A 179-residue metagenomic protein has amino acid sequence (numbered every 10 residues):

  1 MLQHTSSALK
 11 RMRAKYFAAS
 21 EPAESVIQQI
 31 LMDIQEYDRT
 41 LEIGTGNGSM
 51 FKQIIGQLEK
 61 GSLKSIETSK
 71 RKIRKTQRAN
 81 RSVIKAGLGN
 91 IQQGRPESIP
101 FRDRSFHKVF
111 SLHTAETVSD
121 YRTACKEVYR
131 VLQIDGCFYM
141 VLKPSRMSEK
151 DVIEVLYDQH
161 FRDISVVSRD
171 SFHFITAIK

Functional and structural regions predicted by a protein language model:
A19-D38: Conserved alpha-helix/loop element of class I SAM-dependent methyltransferases that forms part of the SAM/SAH-binding
L41, G46-S98: Class I SAM-dependent methyltransferase SAM/SAH-binding core
E97-V109: A short acidic, Gly/Pro-enriched loop at the edge of an enzyme's catalytic core that lines a small-molecule cofactor
K108-S119: A short SAM/SAH-binding and catalytic strip from SAM-dependent methyltransferases
R122-I134: A short glycine-rich, Lys/Arg-flanked "PGG" loop and its adjoining helix->strand segment in the class I
D135-K143: Conserved beta-strand signature within the Rossmann-like core of class I S-adenosyl-L-methionine
R146-Q159, H173: Short alpha-helix
H160-I164, S168-K179: Core SAM-dependent methyltransferase catalytic element
